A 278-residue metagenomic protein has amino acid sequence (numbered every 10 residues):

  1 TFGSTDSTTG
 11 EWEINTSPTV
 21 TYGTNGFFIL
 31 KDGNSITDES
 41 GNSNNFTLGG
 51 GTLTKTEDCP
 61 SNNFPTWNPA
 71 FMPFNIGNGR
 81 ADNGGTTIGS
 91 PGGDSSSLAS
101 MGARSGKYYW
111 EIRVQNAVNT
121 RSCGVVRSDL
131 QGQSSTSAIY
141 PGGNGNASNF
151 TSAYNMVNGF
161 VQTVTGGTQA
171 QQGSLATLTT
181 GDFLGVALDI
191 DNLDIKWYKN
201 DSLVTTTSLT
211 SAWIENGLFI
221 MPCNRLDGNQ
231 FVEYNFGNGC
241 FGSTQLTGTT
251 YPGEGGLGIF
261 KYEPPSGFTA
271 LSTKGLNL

Functional and structural regions predicted by a protein language model:
T1, D32-T37, V114-V118, S128-Q131 (+3 more regions): Acidic glycine-/aspartate-rich tracts in secreted/extracellular proteins
T1-S43, G49-N62, K196, S202-L209 (+1 more regions): Extended recognition patches within non-cytosolic domains
T19-G23, L98-Y108, G173-G181, A212-E215: Extracellular/lumenal carbohydrate-interaction signature centered on repeated Trp-anchored short motifs
I76-A103, T168-G173: Secreted extracellular polysaccharide-interacting domains
S90-Y154: Secretory/extracellular carbohydrate-interaction modules and structurally similar beta-sandwich "look-alikes"
F160-F183: Short, aromatic/His-centered strand-loop micro-motif at the edge of beta-sheets
T179-D194: Localized edge beta-strand/strand-to-loop motifs within extracellular or lumenal beta-rich domains
T210-N235: Flexible glycan-contacting loops in extracellular carbohydrate-active proteins
